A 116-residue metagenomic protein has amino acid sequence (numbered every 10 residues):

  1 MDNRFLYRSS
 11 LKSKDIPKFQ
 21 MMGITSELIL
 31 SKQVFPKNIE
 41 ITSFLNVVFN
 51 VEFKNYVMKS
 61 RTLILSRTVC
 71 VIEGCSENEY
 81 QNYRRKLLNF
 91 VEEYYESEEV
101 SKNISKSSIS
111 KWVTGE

Functional and structural regions predicted by a protein language model:
M1-E116: Basic helix-extension-helix modules of the SAP/HeH family
